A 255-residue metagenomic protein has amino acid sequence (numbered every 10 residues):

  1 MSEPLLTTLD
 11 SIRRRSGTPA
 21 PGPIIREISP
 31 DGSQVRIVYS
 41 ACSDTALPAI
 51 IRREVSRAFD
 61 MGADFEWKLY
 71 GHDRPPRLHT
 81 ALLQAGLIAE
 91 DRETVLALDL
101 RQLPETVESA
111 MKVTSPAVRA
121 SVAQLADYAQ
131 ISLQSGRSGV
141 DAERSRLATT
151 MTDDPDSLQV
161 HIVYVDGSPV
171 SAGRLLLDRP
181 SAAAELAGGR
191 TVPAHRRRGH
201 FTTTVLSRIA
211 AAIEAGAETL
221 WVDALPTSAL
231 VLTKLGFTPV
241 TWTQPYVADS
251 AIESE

Functional and structural regions predicted by a protein language model:
M1-G17, T94-M111, S135, D153 (+4 more regions): Terminal substrate-recognition subdomain of acyl/acetyltransferases
M1-M61, R74-R77, D154: N-terminal charged segments
T18-P21, R77-I88, S157-A172: Conserved beta-hairpin
E27-V38, E90, L177-A187, R196: A conserved beta-turn-beta hairpin within the catalytic core of GNAT-like acetyltransferases that forms part
L47-A123, V222, S228, Q244-A248: Acyl-donor-binding surface of acyltransferase catalytic domains
L47-V55, G188-P193, R197-A211, A224 (+1 more regions): Conserved acetyl-CoA-binding loop-helix of GNAT-fold acetyltransferases
S121-Q134: A short, well-structured alpha-helix characteristic of acyl/acetyltransferase catalytic modules
G139-A194: A conserved beta-strand-loop-helix scaffold within acyl/acetyltransferase catalytic domains
